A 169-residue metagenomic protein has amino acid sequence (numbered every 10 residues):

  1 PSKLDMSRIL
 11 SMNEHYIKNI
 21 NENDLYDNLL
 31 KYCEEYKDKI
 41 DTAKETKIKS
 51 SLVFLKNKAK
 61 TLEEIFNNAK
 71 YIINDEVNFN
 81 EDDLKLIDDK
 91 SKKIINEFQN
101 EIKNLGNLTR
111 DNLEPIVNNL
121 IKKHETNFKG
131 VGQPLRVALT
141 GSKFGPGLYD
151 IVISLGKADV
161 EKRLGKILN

Functional and structural regions predicted by a protein language model:
P1, E14-K18, I40, G106 (+4 more regions): Amphipathic alpha-helical interaction elements
P1-D5, T42-I48, K122-G130, K143: Structural motif
P1-H15, K56-T61, T126, V137-G141: Core structural elements
P1-Y36: A conserved active-site cap/scaffold subdomain adjacent to cofactor or substrate pockets
M6-L10, N23, K49, V53 (+4 more regions): Non-catalytic, well-ordered alpha-helical scaffold segments
K18-E22, E63, G141-L148: Short helix-capping/linker segments at secondary-structure and domain boundaries
E22-H124: Small-residue-rich helix-loop
D111-N169: Charged substrate- and nucleic-acid-binding regions of tRNA-handling and nucleotidyl-transfer enzymes, centered on
